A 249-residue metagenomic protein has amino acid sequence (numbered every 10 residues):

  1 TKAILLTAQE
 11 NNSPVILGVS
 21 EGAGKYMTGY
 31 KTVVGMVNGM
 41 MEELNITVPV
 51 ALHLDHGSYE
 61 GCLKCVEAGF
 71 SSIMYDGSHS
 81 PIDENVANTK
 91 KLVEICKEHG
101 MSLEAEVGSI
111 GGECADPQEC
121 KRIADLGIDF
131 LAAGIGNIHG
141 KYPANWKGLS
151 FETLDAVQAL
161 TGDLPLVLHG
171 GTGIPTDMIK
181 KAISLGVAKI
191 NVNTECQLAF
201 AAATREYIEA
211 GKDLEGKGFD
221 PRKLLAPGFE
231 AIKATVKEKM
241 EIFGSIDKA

Functional and structural regions predicted by a protein language model:
T1-A23, Y30-T47, H56-L164, T176-V187 (+2 more regions): Alpha/beta enzyme core
K25, G29, E84, W146 (+2 more regions): Catalytic cores of large soluble enzymes that bind and process phosphate-bearing ligands
L168-G170: Thr-Gly-centered strand-to-loop micro-motif
P175-A249: C-terminal alpha-helical cap/extension of soluble enzyme domains
